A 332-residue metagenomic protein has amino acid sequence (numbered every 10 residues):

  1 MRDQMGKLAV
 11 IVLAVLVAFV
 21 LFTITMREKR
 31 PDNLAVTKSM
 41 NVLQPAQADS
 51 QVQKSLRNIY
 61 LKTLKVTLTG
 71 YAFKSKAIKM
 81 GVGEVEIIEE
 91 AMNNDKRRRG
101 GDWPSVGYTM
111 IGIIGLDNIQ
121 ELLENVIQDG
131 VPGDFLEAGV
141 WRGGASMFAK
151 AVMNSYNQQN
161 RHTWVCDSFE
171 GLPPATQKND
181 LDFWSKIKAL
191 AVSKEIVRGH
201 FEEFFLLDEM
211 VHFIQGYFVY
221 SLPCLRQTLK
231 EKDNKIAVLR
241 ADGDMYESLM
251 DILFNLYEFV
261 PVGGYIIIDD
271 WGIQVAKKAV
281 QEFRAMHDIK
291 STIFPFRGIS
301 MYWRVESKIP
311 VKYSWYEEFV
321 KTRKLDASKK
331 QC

Functional and structural regions predicted by a protein language model:
M1-S39: N-terminal signal-anchor transmembrane helix specifying type II single-pass membrane topology of secretory-pathway
D3, L43-A46, K330: Intrinsically disordered, low-complexity regions enriched in polar/acidic and amide residues
S39, P45, K312-S314: Compositionally biased, intrinsically disordered low-complexity segments
N41-A77: N-terminal auxiliary segments of SAM/dcSAM-dependent transferases
Q51-L61, Y71, E90-I113, D129-C332: S-adenosylmethionine/decaboxylated-SAM
E84-E89: Long intrinsically disordered, low-complexity regions that are acidic and Ser/Thr-rich
N118-D129: Conserved alpha-helix/loop element of class I SAM-dependent methyltransferases that forms part of the SAM/SAH-binding
